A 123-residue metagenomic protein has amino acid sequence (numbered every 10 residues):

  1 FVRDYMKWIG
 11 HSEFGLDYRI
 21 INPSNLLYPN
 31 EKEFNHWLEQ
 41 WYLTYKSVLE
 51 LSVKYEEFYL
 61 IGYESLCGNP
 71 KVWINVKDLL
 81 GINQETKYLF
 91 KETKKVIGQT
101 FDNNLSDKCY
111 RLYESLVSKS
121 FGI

Functional and structural regions predicted by a protein language model:
V2-I123: PAPS-dependent sulfotransferases, especially Golgi type II membrane carbohydrate sulfotransferases
